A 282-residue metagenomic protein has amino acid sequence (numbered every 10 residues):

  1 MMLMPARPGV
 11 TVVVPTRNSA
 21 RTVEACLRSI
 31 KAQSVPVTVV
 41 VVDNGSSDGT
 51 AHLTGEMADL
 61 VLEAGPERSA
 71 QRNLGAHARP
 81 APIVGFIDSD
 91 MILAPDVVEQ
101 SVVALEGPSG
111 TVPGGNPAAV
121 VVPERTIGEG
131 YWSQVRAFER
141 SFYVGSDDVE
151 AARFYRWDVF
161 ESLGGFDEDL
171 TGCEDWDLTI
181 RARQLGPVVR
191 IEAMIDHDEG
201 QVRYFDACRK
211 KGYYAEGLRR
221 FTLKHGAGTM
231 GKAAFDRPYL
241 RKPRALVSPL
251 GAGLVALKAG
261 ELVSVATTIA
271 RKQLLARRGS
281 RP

Functional and structural regions predicted by a protein language model:
R28-V37: Short, acidic, metal-binding catalytic loop of nucleotide-sugar glycosyltransferases
S29, D43-H52, M91: A conserved acidic beta->alpha catalytic loop
E63-R79, D147: Glycine-rich, basic loop-to-helix element that forms the pyrophosphate-binding segment of sugar-nucleotide handling
V84: Short aromatic/hydrophobic "clamp" motif used to bind/position activated sugar donors
I92-W132: Conserved donor NDP-sugar-binding/catalytic core segment of glycosyltransferases
R153, V159-G164, D169-M194: A short, conserved alpha-helix in the catalytic core of glycosyltransferases
I191-R209, G217-T222: Active-site donor/metal-binding and catalytic loop motifs of nucleotide-sugar-dependent glycosylation enzymes
K210-P282: Non-catalytic, C-terminal membrane-associated alpha-helical segments of glycosyltransferases
